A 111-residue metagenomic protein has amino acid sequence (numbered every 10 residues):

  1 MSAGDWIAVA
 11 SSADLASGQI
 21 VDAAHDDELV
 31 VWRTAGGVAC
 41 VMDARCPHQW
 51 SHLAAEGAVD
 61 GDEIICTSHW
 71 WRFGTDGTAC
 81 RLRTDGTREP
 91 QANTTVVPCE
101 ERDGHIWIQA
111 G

Functional and structural regions predicted by a protein language model:
M1-G61, G74, T78-C80, P90-G111: N-terminal pre-ligand scaffold of iron-sulfur
C46, C66-H69: Short cysteine clusters
R83-T87: A conserved active-site-flanking secondary-structure segment within enzyme catalytic domains
